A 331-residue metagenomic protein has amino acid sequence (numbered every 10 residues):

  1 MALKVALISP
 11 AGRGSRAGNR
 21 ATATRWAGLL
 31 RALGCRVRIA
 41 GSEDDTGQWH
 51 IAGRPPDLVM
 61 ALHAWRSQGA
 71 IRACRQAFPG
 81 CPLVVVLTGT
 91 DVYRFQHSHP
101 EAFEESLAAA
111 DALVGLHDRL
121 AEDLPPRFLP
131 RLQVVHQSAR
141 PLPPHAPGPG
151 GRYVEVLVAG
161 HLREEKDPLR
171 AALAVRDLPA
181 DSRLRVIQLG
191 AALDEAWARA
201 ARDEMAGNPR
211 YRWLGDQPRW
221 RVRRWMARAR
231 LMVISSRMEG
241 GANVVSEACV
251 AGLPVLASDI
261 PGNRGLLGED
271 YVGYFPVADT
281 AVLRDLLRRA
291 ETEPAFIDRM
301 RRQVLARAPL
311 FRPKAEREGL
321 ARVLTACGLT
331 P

Functional and structural regions predicted by a protein language model:
G18-A21, T292-T325: A charged, aromatic-enriched C-terminal amphipathic alpha-helix characteristic of glycosyltransferases across folds
A108-L142: A short, active-site helix/loop in glycosyltransferases that binds the activated sugar's phosphate group
P147-L178, V186-L189: Conserved donor-binding/catalytic core segment of Leloir-type glycosyltransferases
R185-R199, G215-D216: Glycosyltransferase donor-sugar binding loop
R199-W220: Nucleotide-activated donor-binding/catalytic signature segment of Leloir-type glycosyltransferases, i.e., the conserved
R237: Aromatic "clamp/platform" in nucleotide-sugar-dependent glycosyltransferases that forms part of the donor/acceptor
P254-A257: Short hydrophobic beta-strand element within catalytic cores of glycosyltransferases and related nucleotide-activated
E269-A281, R289-P294: Conserved acidic donor-binding segment of nucleotide-sugar-dependent glycosyltransferases
